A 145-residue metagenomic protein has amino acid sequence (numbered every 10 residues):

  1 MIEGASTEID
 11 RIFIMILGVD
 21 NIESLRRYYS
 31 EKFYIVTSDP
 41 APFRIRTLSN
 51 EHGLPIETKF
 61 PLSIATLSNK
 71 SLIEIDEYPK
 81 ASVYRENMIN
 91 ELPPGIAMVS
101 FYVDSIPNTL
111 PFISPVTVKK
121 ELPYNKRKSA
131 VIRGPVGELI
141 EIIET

Functional and structural regions predicted by a protein language model:
M1-A5: Short, structured interface segments
R11-N21, S63-K80, R85-P111, K128-R133 (+1 more regions): Vicinal oxygen chelate
L17-K70: Core segments of cupin and vicinal oxygen chelate
Y34-A41, F112-E121: Short secondary-structure junctions
S49-L54, D76, V83-M88, K120-P123: Intrinsic, low-complexity N-terminal interaction/targeting segments
K59, Y124-K126: Residues that act as N-cap/strand-start positions at coil-to-secondary-structure junctions
E141: Ligand-binding pocket scaffold of soluble enzyme catalytic domains
